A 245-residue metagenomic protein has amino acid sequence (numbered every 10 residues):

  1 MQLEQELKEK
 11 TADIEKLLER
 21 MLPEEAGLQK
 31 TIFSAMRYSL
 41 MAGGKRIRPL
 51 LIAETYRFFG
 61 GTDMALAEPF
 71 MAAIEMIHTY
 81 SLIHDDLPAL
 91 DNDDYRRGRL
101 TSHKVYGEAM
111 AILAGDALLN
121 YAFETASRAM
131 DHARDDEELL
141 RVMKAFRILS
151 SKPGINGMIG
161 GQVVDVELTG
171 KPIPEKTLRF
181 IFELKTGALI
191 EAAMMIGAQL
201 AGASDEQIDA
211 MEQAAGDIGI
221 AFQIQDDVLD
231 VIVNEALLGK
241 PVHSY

Functional and structural regions predicted by a protein language model:
M1-L22: N-terminal amphipathic/basic leader segments beginning at the initiator methionine
D13, L22-Y245: Mg2+-dependent prenyl diphosphate-binding active-site environment of isoprenoid biosynthetic enzymes
